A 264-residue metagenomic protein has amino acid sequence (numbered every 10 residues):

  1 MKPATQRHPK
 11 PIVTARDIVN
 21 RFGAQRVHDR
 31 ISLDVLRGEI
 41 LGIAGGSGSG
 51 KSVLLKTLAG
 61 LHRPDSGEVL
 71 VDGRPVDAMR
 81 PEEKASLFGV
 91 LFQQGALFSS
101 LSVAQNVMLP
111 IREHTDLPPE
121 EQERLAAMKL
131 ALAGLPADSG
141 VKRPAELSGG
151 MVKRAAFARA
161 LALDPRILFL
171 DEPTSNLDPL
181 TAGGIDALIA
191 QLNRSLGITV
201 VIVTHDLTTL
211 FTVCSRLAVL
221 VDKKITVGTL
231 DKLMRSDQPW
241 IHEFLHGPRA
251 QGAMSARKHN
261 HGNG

Functional and structural regions predicted by a protein language model:
A44-G46: The feature captures the beta-strand-to-loop junction immediately N-terminal to the Walker
A59: Helix-to-loop junction immediately C-terminal to a conserved catalytic motif
E120-D138: Conserved ABC ATPase "signature" region
R143-L147, M151: Conserved ABC ATPase signature
D164: Conserved catalytic motifs of ABC-family nucleotide-binding domains
L168-D171: Catalytic Walker B motif of ABC-type/P-loop ATPase nucleotide-binding domains
